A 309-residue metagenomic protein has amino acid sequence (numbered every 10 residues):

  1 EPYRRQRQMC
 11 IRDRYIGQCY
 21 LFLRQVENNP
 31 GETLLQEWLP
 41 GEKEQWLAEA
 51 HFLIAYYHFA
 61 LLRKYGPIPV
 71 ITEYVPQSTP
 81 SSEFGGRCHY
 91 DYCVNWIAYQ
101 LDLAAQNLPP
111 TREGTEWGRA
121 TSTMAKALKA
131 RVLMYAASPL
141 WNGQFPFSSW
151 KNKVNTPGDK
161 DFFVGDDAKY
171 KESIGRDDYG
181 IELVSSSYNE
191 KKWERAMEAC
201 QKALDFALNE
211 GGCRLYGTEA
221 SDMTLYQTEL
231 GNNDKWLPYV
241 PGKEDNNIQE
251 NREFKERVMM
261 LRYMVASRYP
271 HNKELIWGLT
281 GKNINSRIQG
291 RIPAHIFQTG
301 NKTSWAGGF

Functional and structural regions predicted by a protein language model:
E1, L35, L62, G114-G118 (+2 more regions): Short, surface-exposed helix-loop/turn micro-motifs enriched in polar/charged residues
E1-I11: Single conserved hydrophobic/aromatic residue that forms the stacking wall/gate of nucleotide- or nucleobase-binding
R5, I68, T123, Y135-F309: An aromatic- and glycine-enriched ligand-binding surface/loop that stacks and positions planar moieties
Q8, P80-C88, E116, I181-Y188: Second-shell loop/turn segments in exported
R12-G31, P40-V70, Y90-L108, W117-G143 (+3 more regions): Extended, hydrophobic/aromatic-rich amphipathic alpha-helical segments that build helical scaffolds
L21, Y74-Q77, R112, M134 (+1 more regions): Short, flexible loop/turn elements at secondary-structure junctions
G31-Q36, P110-G118, G143, L208-E219: Surface-exposed patches in mature extracellular/periplasmic domains of secreted proteins
L35-L39, E73-P80: Short linear capping/connector segments at secondary-structure termini
